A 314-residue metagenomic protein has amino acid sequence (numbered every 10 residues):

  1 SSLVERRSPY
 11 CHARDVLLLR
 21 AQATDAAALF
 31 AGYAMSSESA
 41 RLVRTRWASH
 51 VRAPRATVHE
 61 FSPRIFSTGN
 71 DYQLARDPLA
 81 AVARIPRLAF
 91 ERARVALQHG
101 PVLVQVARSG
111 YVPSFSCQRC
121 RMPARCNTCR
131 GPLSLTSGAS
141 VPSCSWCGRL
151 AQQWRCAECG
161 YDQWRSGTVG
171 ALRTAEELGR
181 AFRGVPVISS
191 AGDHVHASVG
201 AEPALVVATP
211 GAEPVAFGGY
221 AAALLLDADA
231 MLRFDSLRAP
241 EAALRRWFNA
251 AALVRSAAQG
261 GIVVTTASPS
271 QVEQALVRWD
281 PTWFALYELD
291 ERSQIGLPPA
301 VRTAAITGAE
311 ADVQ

Functional and structural regions predicted by a protein language model:
S1-T307, A311-V313: Inter-lobe coupling/hinge segments of SF2-like helicase ATPases
